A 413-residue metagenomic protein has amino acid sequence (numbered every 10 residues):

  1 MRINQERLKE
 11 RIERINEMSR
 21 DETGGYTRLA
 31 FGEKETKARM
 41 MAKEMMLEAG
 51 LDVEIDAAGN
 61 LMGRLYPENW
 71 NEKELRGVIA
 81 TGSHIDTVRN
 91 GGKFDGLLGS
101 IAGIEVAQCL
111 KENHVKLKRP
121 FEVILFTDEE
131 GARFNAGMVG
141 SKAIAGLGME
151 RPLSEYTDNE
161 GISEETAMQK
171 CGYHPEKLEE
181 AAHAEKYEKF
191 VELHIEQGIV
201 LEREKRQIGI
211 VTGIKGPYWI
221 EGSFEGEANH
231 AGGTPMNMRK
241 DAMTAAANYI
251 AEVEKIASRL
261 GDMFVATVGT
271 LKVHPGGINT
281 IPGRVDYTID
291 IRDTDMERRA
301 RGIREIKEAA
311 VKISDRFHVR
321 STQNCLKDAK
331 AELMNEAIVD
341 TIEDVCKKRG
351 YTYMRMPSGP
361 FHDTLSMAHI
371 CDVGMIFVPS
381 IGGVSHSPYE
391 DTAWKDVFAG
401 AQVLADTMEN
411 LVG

Functional and structural regions predicted by a protein language model:
R2-G32, H386: N-terminal capping segment at the start of a domain
L8-N16, G82-S83, Y353-V403: Zn-dependent metallopeptidase/amidohydrolase metal-coordination segment
R20-Y66: A non-catalytic alpha/beta surface segment that caps or lines the substrate-entry region of metallo-dependent hydrolase
A30, T267-G276, T288-T294, R320-V339 (+1 more regions): A short beta-alpha structural unit
K43-L47, D52, R64-G161, E165-Q169 (+1 more regions): Active-site metal-coordination/substrate-binding segment of hydrolases, especially metallo-dependent peptidases
T81, N90-E130, Y218-F224, H230-I256 (+3 more regions): Alpha-helical metal-binding/catalytic segments enriched in His/Glu/Asp
D128-E129, R133-M296: Midchain, well-structured core segments that form catalytic/ion-binding scaffolds
T234, R239-L260, E308, Y353 (+1 more regions): His/Asp/Glu-rich mid-to-C-terminal helical/loop segments that flank catalytic regions of hydrolases
